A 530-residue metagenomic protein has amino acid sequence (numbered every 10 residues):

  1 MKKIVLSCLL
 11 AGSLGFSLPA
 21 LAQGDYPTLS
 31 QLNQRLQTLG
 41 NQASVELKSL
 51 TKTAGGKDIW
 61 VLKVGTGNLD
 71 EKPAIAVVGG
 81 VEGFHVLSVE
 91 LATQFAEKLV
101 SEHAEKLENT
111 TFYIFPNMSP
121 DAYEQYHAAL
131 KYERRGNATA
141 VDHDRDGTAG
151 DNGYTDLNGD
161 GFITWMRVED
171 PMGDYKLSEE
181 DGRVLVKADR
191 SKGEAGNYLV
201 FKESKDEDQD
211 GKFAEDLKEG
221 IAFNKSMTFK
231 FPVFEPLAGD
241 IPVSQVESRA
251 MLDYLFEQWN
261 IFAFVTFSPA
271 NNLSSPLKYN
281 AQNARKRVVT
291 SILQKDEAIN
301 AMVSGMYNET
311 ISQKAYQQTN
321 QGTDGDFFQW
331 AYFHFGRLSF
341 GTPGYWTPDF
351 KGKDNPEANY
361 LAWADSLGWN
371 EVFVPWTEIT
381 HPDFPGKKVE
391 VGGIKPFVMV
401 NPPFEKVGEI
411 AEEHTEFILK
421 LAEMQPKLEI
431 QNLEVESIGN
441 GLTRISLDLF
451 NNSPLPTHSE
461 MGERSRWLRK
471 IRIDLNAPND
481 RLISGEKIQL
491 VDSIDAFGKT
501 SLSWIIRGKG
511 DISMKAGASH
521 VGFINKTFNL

Functional and structural regions predicted by a protein language model:
S7-S17: Bacterial N-terminal signal peptides
L21-D58, E405-E409: Short glycine- and acidic-rich boundary segments immediately preceding or forming the N-terminal edge of structured
E46-L47, V78, E90, F112-Y113 (+6 more regions): Metallocarboxypeptidase
E71-K72, V86-E90, Q94-R287: Active-site/substrate-binding loop(s) of hydrolase catalytic cores
L449-R464: Short amphipathic, basic-aromatic surface patches that mediate peripheral association with negatively charged
R481-K509: Intrinsically disordered, low-complexity Pro/Gly/Ser/Thr-rich segments with frequent PxxP/GP/PP motifs and embedded
G510-V521: Short, aromatic- and glycine-rich surface loops/edge beta-strands on solvent-exposed regions
G522-L530: Edge beta-strands of extracellular beta-sandwich domains
